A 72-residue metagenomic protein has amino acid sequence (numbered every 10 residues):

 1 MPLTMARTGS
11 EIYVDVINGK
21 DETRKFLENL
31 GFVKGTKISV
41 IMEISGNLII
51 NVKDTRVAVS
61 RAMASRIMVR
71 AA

Functional and structural regions predicted by a protein language model:
L3, E11-I12, I41-A72: C-terminal structural segments of small proteins and small subunits
G19: Short, conserved catalytic or interaction motifs in soluble domains
E22-F26: Short alpha-helix capping/helix-loop boundary micro-motifs
N29-L30, M42: Charged, well-structured alpha/beta interaction segments
I38: Hydrophobic beta-sheet segments that form the core/acyl-binding groove of ACP/CoA-dependent acyl-chain-processing
